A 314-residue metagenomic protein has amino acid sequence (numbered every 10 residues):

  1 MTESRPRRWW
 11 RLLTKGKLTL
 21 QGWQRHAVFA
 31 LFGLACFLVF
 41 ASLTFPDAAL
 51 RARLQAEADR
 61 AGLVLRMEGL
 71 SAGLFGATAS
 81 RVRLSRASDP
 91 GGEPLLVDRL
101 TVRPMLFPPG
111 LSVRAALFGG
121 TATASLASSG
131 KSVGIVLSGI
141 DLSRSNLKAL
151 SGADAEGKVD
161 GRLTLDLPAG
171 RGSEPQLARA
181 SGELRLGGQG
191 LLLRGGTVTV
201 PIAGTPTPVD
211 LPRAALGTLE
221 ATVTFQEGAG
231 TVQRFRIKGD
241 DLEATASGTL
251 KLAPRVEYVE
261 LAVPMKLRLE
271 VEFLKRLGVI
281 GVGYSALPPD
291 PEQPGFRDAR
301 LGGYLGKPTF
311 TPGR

Functional and structural regions predicted by a protein language model:
M1-L31, L211, L216-R314: Extended terminal
R25-L43: Single-pass alpha-helical transmembrane signal-anchor segments
V39-S125: Terminal hydrophobic membrane-targeting helix
V82, L100, M105, G120 (+4 more regions): Solvent-exposed loop/turn tips at the surfaces of repeat/solenoid architectures
D89-T101, R114-S125, S145-G170, L177-S181 (+3 more regions): Amphipathic hydrophobic-ligand
S112, S132, L177-E183, E260-A262: Outer-membrane beta-barrel architecture
Q176-P201: Early exported N-terminus immediately downstream of N-terminal targeting peptides
T197-P206, G281: Flexible, surface-exposed loop regions and adjacent strand-edge segments of Gram-negative outer-membrane beta-barrel
